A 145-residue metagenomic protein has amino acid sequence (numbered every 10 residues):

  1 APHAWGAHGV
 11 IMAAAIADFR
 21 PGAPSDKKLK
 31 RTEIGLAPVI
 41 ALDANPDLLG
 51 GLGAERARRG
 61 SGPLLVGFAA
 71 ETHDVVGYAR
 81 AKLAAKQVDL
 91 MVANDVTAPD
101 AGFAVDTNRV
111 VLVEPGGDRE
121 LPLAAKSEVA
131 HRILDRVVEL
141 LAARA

Functional and structural regions predicted by a protein language model:
A1-A7, V88, D95-A145: Small-residue (G/A/S/T)-rich helix-start motifs and N-terminal tracts that mark the onset
A1-F103, V111: Glycine-rich phosphate/dinucleotide-binding loop and adjoining beta-alpha-beta core of small-molecule
